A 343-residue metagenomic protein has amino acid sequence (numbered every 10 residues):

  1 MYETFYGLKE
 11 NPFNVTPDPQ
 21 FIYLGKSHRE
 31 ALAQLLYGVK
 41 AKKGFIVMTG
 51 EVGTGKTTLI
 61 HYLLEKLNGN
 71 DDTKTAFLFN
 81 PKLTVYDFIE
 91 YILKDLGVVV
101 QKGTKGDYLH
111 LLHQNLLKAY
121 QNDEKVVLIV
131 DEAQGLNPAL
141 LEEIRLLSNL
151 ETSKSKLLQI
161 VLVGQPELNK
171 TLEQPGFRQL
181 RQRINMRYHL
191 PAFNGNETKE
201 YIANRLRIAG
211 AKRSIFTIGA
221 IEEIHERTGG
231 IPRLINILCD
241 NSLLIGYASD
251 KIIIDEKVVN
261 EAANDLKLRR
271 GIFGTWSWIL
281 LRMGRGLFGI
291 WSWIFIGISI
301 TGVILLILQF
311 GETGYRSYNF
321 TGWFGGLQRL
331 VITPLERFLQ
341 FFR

Functional and structural regions predicted by a protein language model:
M1-A41, L306-R343: A short, basic N-terminal segment
N11, T73, L83-K102: Conserved NTP-binding/hydrolysis module of P-loop NTPases
Q20, L116-L140, I144, E167: Conserved P-loop NTPase "ATPase switch" module shared by AAA+ and STAND
K42-E65: Walker A/P-loop nucleotide-binding motif
F45-I46, E65, G69-N80: Conserved catalytic segments around the Walker B and adjacent sensor/switch elements of P-loop NTPase domains
V47-G53, D107-L112, G135-L140, S148-G176: Sensor-1/coupling segment of RecA-like P-loop NTPase cores
V98, K118-D123, V127, L150-T152 (+4 more regions): Helix-loop-helix "sensor" segment of P-loop NTPases
R213-S214, I218-R343: C-terminal alpha-helical "lid" subdomain
